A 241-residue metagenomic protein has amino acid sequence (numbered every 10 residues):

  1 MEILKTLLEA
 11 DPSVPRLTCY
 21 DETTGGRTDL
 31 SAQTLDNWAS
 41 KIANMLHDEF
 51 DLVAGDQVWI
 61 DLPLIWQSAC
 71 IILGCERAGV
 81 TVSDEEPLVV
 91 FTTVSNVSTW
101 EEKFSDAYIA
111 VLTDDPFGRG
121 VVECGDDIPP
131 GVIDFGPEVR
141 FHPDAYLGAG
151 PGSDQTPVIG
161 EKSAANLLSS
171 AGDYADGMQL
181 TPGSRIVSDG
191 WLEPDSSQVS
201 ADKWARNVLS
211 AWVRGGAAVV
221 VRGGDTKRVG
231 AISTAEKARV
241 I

Functional and structural regions predicted by a protein language model:
M1-T18, A171: A short N-terminal helical cap/helix-turn-helix that marks the beginning of AMP-binding/adenylate-forming
E2-T6, L73, R77-Q155, V219-I241: Structural core segment of the AMP-binding/adenylate-forming
L7, I42-L46, F50, I71 (+5 more regions): Hydrophobic, Leu/Ile/Phe/Ala-enriched alpha-helical segments that form helix-helix packing faces
T18-L52, P151-P182, V187-D195: Conserved AMP-binding/adenylate-forming core of the ANL superfamily
Q33, L62, Q198-V199, V220-G223: Residue-level marker of alpha-helix boundaries and capping positions
A39, L62-L64, T93-V94: Helix N-cap/beta->alpha junction signal
M45-T81, E85, P182-S210, G215: Conserved AMP-binding/adenylate-forming
A78-V80, D84-E86, F91-T93, F104 (+3 more regions): Extracytoplasmic/cell-surface-exposed regions of Actinobacterial cell-envelope-associated and secreted proteins
